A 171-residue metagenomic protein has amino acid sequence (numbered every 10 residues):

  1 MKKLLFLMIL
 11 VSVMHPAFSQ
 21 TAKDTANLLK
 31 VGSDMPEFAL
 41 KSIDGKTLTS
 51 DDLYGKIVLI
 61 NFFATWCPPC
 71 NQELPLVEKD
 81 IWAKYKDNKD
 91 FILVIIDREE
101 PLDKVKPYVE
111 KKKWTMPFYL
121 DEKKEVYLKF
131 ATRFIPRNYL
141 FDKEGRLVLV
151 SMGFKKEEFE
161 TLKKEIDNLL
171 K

Functional and structural regions predicted by a protein language model:
L4-V13: Sec-dependent N-terminal signal peptides
H15-S19: Sec/Tat signal peptide C-region and signal peptidase I cleavage site
Q20-D51: N-terminal "domain-start" segment that seeds a small globular fold
K56-I57, L74-I95, E110: Conserved helix-turn-beta segment immediately C-terminal to the redox Cys motif in thioredoxin-like folds
K56-V58, F63-W66, F134: Short pre-active-site segment immediately N-terminal to redox-active cysteine/selenocysteine motifs in thiol-based
F62-L76: Conserved redox-active cysteine motifs that mediate thiol-disulfide chemistry, especially di-cysteine Cys-X(1-2)-Cys
V94, K106-E144: Short, internal strand/loop/helix patches that form the active-site neighborhood or redox-interaction surface
L140-K171: Thiol-/selenol-based redox modules, centered on thioredoxin-like and closely related oxidoreductase domains
